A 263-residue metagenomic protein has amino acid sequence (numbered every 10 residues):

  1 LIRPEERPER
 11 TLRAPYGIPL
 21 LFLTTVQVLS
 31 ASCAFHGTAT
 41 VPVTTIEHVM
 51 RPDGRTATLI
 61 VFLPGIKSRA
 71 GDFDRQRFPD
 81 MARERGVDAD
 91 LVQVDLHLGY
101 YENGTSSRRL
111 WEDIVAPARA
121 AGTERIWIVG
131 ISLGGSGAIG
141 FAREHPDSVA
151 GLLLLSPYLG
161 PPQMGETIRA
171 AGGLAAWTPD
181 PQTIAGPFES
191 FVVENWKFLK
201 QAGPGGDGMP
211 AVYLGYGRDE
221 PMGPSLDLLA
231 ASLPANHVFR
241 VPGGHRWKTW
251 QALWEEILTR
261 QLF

Functional and structural regions predicted by a protein language model:
E5-L21: Bacterial N-terminal signal peptides that target proteins for export
E6-R10, V28, L262: Intrinsic disorder/low-complexity segments enriched in polar/small residues
L12, T25-V26, E124: N-terminal compositionally biased, intrinsically disordered segments and leader/signal-like regions
P19-S30: Bacterial N-terminal signal peptides
A34-F263: Non-catalytic cap/lid and distal C-terminal segments of serine-dependent acyl enzymes
